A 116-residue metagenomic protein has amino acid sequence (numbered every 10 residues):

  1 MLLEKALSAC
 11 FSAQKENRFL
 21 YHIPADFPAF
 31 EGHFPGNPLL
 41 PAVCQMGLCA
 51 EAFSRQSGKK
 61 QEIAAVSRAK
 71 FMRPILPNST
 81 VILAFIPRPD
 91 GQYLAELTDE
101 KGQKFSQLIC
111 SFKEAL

Functional and structural regions predicted by a protein language model:
M1-L40: Catalytic strand-loop segment that frames the active site of acyl-thioester-processing enzymes
A6-F11, I63-V66, F105: A broad structural signal for short, well-ordered beta-strand segments within beta-sheet-rich domains
S8, D26-P28, L39, L76 (+3 more regions): Generic "edge-of-domain/loop-turn" microfeature
F11, F71-R73, A95: Aromatic-residue hotspot detector
A13-K15, I86-L116: HotDog/MaoC-like acyl-thioester-processing domains
A50-P89, Q103: Hydrophobic beta-strand-centered segment that forms part of the acyl-chain substrate-binding groove
